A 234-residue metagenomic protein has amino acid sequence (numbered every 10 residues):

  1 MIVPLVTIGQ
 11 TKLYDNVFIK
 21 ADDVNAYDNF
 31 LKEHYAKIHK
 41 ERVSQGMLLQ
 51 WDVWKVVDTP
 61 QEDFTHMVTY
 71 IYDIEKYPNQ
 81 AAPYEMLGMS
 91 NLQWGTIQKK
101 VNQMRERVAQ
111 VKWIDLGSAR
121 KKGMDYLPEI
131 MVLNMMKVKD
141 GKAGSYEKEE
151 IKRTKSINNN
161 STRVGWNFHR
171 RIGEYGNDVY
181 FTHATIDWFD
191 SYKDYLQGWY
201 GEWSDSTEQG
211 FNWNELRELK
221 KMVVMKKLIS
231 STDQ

Functional and structural regions predicted by a protein language model:
M1-G9: Hydrophobic h-region of N-terminal signal peptides that target proteins for export in Gram-negative bacteria
I8-L92, T96-Q234: Short S/T/G/P-rich N-terminal loop/turn motif that feeds into the first structured element of a domain
